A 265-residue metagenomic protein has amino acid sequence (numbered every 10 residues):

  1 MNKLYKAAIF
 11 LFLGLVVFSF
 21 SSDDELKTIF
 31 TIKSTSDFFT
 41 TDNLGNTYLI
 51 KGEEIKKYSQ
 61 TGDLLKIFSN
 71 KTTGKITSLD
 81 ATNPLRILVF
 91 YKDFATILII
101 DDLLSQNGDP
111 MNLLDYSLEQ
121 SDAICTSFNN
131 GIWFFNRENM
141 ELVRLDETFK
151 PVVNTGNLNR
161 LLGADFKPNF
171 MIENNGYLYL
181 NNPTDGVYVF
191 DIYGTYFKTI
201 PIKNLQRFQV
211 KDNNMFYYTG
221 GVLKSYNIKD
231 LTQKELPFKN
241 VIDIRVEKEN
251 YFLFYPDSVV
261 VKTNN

Functional and structural regions predicted by a protein language model:
M1-T28, N265: Bacterial Sec-dependent N-terminal signal peptides
E25-I32, D63-S69, Q106-D115, K150-G163 (+2 more regions): A short beta-strand motif characteristic of beta-propeller blades
F30-E53: Beta-strand-rich domains and repeat architectures in extracellular enzymes and scaffolds, especially beta-propellers
S34-D42, T73-A81, L118-C125, G163-F170 (+2 more regions): Repeated scaffold domains used in trafficking and secretory/extracellular systems, primarily beta-propellers
L44-G45, P84-L85, N129-N130, N175-G176 (+2 more regions): Short coil/turn segments that connect the beta-strands within blades of beta-propeller domains
L49-K51, L88-D93, F134-E138, Y179-P183 (+2 more regions): Conserved beta-strand positions in repeat-built beta-propeller and related beta-rich domains
K56-K57, T96-L98, E141-V143, Y188-V189 (+2 more regions): WD40 beta-propeller blade core
N240-N265: Blade-level signature of beta-propeller repeat domains, shared across WD40, Kelch, NHL, RCC1 and BNR/Asp-box propellers
